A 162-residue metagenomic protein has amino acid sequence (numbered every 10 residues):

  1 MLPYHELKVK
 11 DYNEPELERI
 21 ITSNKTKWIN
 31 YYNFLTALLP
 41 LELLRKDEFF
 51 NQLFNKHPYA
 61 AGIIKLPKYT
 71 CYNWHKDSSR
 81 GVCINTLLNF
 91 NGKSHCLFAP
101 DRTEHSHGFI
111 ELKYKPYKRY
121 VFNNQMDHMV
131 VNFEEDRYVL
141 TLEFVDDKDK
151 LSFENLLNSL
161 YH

Functional and structural regions predicted by a protein language model:
M1-K56, A60-G62, C71: Non-heme Fe(II)/2-oxoglutarate
V9-D11, L88, L142-D146: Short beta-strand-to-loop capping motifs
I20-T22, N123-M126: Short amphipathic beta-strand starts and helix->beta connectors
F54-N55, V130-Y138: Short, surface-exposed loop and linker segments with low hydrophobicity and enrichment for Pro/Ser/Thr
H57-V121, Q125, Y138: Catalytic core of non-heme Fe(II) oxygenases with the double-stranded beta-helix
C96-R102, E134-H162: Double-stranded beta-helix
M126-V130, D146: Catalytic "initiation/cleavage/transfer" segments centered on a nucleophilic residue and adjacent nucleic-acid-engaging
